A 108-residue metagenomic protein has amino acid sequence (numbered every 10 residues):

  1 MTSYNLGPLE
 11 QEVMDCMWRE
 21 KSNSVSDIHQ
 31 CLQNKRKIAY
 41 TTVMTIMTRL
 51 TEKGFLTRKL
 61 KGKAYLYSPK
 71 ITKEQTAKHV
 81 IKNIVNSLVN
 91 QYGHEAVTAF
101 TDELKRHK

Functional and structural regions predicted by a protein language model:
S3-L9, K61-V80: Short, cationic-aromatic polyanion-contact patches
Q11-C16, D27: Pre-recognition alpha-helix immediately N-terminal to the DNA-recognition helix within helix-turn-helix or winged-helix
N23-C31: Short acidic, hydrophobic short linear motifs in intrinsically disordered regions
Q30-I38: Short helix-coil junctions and helix-kink-helix linkers
M44-T48: Short, hydrophobic-biased segments on the C-terminal half of alpha helices that form "recognition helices"
T51-K59: A short, conserved structural fragment
H79-K108: Amphipathic alpha-helical dimerization/coiled-coil segments that flank or bridge DNA-binding/regulatory modules
